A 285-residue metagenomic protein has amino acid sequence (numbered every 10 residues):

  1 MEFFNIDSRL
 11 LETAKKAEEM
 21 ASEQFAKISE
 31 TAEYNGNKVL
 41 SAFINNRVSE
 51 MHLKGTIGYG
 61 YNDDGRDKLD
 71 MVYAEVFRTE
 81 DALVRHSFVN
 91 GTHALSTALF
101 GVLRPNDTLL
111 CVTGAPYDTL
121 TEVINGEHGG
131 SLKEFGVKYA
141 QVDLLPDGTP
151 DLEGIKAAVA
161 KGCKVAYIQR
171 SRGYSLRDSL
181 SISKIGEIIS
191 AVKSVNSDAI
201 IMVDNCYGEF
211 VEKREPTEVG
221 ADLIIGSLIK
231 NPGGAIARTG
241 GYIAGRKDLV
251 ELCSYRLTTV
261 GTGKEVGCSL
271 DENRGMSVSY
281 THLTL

Functional and structural regions predicted by a protein language model:
K16-T79: Glycine-rich phosphate-binding segment of PLP-dependent enzymes
A82-T108, P116-E122, G126: Conserved beta-loop-alpha segment that forms the PLP phosphate-binding cup at the N-terminus of a helix
D118-Y139, G226: Flexible glycine-/small-residue-enriched beta->alpha junction loops that bind anionic phosphate/pyrophosphate groups
P146-C206: Active-site phosphate-binding strand-loop segment of PLP-dependent enzymes
A221-T258: Active-site PLP attachment segment
Y255-V278: PLP-dependent aminotransferase class I/II
T281-L285: Conserved small/polar residues in nucleotide/adenosyl-binding loops
